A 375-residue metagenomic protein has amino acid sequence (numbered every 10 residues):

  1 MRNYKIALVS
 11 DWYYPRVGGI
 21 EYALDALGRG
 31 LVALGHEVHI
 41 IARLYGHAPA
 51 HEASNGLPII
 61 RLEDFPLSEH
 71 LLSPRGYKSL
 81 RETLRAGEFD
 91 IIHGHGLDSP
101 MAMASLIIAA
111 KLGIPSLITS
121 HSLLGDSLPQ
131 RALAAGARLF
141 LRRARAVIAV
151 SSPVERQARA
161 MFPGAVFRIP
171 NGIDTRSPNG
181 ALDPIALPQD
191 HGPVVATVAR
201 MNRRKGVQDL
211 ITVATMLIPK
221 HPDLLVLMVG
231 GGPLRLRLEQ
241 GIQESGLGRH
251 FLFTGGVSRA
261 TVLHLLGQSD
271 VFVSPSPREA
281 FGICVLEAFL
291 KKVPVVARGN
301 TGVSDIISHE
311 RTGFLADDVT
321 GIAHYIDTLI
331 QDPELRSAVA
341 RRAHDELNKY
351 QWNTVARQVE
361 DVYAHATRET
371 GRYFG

Functional and structural regions predicted by a protein language model:
L44, P153, G172: Carbohydrate-associated surface elements
P188-T215, L227: Conserved donor-binding/catalytic core segment of Leloir-type glycosyltransferases
E239-V257: Nucleotide-activated donor-binding/catalytic signature segment of Leloir-type glycosyltransferases, i.e., the conserved
G256-V257, H264-S269: Short alpha-helical donor nucleotide-sugar binding micro-motif in glycosyltransferases
P277: Aromatic "clamp/platform" in nucleotide-sugar-dependent glycosyltransferases that forms part of the donor/acceptor
P294-A297: Short hydrophobic beta-strand element within catalytic cores of glycosyltransferases and related nucleotide-activated
H309-T320, T328-E334: Conserved acidic donor-binding segment of nucleotide-sugar-dependent glycosyltransferases
L335-K349, D361: A short, well-ordered alpha-helix in the C-terminal region of glycosyltransferases
